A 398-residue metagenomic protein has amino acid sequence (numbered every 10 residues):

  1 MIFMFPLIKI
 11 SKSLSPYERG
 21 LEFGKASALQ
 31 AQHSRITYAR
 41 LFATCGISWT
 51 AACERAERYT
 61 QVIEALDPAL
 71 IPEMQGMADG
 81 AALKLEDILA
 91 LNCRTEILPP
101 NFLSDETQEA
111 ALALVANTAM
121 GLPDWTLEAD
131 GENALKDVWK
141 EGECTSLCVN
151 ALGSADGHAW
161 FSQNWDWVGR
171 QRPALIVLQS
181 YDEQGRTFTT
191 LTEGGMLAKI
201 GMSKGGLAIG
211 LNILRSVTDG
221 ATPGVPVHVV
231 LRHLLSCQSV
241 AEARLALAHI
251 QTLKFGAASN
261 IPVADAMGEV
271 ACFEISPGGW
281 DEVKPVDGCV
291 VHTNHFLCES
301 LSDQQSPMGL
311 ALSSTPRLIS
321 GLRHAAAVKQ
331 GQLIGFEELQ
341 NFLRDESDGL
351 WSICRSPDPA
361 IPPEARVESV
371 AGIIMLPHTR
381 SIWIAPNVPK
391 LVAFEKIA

Functional and structural regions predicted by a protein language model:
I2-A134, K140-G142, C237-F273, P277-A398: C-terminus-biased signal that marks the final domain/tail of proteins
I97-H228, V370, I382-I384, K390-V392: Internal mixed beta-strand/loop scaffold within catalytic domains of large alpha/beta enzymes
V230-S236: Short, well-ordered beta-strand elements within core beta-sheets of diverse protein domains
